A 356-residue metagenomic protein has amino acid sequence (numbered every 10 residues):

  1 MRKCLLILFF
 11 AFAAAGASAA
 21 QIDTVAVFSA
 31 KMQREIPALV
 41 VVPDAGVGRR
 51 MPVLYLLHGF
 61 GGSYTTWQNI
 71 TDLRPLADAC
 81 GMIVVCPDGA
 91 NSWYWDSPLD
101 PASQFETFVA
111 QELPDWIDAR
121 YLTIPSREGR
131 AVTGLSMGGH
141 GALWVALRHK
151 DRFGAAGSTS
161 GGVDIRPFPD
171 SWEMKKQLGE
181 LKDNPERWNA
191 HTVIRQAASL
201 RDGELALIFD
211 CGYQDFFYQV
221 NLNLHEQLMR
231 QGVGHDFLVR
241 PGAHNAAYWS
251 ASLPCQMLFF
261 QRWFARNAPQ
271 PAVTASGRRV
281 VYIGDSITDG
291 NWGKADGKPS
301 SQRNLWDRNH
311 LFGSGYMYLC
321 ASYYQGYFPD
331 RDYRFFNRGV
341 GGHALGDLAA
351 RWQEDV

Functional and structural regions predicted by a protein language model:
C4-A13: Sec-dependent N-terminal signal peptides
F9, G161, D285: Flexible loop residues that form catalytic and substrate-binding hotspots at small-molecule/glycan-binding clefts
A19-P269, V273-T274, Y282: Non-catalytic cap/lid and distal C-terminal segments of serine-dependent acyl enzymes
D72, K294, D347-A350: Metal-dependent catalytic neighborhoods of phosphoester/phosphodiester hydrolases
V239-H244, F336-A344: Short beta->alpha junction loops
Q270-R338, Q353-D355: Serine-esterase "nucleophile elbow" of acetyl-processing enzymes
V340, A344-V356: Catalytic-core regions of hydrolytic enzymes
